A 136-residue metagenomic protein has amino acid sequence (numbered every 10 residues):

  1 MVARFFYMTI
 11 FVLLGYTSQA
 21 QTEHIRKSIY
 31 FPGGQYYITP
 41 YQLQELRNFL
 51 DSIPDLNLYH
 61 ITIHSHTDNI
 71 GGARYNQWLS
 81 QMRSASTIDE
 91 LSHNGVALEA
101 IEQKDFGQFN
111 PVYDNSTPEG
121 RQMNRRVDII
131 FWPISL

Functional and structural regions predicted by a protein language model:
M1-V2: N-terminal secretory signal peptides that target proteins for export/translocation
F5-T17: Sec-dependent N-terminal signal peptides
A20-Q21: Boundary of Sec targeting at the N-terminus
I25-K27, G34, N57-Y59, E99 (+1 more regions): Envelope-exposed proteins and targeting segments
R26-Y30, S65-N69: A short small-residue
F31-H64, S92, I129: Periplasmic peptidoglycan-binding/anchoring modules of Gram-negative envelope and division proteins
T67-L136: Periplasmic OmpA-like peptidoglycan-binding domain that tethers envelope proteins to the cell wall
